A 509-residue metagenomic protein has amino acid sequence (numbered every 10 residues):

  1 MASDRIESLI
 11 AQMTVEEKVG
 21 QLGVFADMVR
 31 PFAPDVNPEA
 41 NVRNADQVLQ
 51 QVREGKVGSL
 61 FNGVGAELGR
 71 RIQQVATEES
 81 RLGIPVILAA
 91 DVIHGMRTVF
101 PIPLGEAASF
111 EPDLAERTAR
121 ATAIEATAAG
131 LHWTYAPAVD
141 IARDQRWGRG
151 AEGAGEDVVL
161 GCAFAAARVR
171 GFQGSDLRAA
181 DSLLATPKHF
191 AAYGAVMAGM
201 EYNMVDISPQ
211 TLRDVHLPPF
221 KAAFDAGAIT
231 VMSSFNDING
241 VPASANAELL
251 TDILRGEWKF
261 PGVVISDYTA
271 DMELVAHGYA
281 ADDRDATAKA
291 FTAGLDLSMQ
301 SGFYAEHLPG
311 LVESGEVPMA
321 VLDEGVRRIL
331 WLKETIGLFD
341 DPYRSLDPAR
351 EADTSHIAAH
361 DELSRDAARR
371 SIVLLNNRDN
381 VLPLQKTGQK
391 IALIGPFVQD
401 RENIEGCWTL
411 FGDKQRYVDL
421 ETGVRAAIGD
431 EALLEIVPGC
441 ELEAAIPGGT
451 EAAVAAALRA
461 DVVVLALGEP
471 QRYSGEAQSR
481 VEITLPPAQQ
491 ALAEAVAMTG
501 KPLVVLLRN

Functional and structural regions predicted by a protein language model:
M1-N509: Glycoside hydrolase catalytic-domain context in secreted enzymes
